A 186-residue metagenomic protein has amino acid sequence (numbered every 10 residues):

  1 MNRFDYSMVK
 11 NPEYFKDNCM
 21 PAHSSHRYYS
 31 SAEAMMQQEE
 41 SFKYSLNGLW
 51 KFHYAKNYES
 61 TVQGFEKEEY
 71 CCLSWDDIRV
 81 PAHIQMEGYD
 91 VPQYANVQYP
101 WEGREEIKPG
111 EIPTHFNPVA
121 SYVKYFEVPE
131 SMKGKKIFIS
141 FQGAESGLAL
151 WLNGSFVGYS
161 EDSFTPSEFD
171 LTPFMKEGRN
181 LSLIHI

Functional and structural regions predicted by a protein language model:
N2-P21, Y28, E33-Q37, K51-A55 (+5 more regions): Accessory beta-strand-rich segments of carbohydrate-active enzymes
F42-K43, C71: Extracytoplasmic/secreted proteins and extracellular or luminal domains
K43, K51-T61: Primarily extracytoplasmic ectodomains and periplasmic/lumenal surface modules that are beta-strand-rich
T61-S74, I78: Short Gly/aromatic-enriched secondary-structure transition segments
E102-R104: Aromatic- and acidic-residue-enriched carbohydrate-binding clefts of CAZyme catalytic domains
